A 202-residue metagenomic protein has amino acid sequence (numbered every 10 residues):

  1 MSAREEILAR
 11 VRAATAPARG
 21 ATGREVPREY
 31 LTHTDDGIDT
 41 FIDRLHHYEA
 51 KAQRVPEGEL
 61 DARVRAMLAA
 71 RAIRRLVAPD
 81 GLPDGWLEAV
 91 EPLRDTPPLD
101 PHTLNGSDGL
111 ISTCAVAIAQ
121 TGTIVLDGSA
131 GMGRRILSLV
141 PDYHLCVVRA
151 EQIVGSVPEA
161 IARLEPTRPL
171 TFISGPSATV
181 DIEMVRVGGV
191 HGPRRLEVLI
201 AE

Functional and structural regions predicted by a protein language model:
M1-E202: The feature marks the mature, well-folded catalytic cores of soluble enzymes
